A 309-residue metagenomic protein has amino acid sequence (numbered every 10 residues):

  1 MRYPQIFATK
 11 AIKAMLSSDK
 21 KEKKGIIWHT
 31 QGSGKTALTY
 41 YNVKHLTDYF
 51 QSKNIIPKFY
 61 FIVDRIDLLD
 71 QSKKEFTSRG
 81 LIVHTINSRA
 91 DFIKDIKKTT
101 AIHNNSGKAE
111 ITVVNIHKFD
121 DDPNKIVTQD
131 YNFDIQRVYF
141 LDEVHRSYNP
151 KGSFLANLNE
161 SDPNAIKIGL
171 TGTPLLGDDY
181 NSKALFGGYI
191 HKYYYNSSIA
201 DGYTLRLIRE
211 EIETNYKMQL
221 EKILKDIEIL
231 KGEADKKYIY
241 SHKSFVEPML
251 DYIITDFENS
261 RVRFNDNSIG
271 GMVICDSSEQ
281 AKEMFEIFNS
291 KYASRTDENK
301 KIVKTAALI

Functional and structural regions predicted by a protein language model:
M1-I309: RecA-like P-loop NTPase motor core of helicase/translocase proteins
